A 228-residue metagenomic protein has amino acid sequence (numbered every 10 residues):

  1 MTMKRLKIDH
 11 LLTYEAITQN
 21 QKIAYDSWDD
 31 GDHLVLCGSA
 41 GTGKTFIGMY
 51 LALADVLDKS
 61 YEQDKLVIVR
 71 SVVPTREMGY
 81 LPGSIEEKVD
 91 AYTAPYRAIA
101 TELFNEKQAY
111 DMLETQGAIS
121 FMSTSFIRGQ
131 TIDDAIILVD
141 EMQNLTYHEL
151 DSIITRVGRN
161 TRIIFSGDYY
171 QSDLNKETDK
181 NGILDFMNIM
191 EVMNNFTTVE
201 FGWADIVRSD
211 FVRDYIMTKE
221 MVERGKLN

Functional and structural regions predicted by a protein language model:
M1-K4: Interdomain "pre-motor" coupling segment immediately N-terminal to P-loop NTPase/helicase cores
L6-N20, F196, G202, I206: Dynamic helix-loop-helix/coil hinge segments at AAA+ ATPase domain boundaries and subdomain interfaces
T13-D32, S39: N-terminal pre-P-loop "Q-motif" helix
H33-S39, T45-Q116, L174-V192: Conserved P-loop
G41-T42, S71-R76, F126-R128, N144 (+4 more regions): Conserved nucleotide-binding/hydrolysis micro-motifs of P-loop NTPases
I68-V69, L138, R162-D168: Structural recognition of the conserved hydrophobic beta-strand(s) that form the central parallel beta-sheet of P-loop
T115-S152: Conserved RecA-like ASCE ATPase "motif II neighborhood" in helicase/translocase motors
F186-N228: Conserved coupling/interface region of RecA-like P-loop/ASCE motor cores
